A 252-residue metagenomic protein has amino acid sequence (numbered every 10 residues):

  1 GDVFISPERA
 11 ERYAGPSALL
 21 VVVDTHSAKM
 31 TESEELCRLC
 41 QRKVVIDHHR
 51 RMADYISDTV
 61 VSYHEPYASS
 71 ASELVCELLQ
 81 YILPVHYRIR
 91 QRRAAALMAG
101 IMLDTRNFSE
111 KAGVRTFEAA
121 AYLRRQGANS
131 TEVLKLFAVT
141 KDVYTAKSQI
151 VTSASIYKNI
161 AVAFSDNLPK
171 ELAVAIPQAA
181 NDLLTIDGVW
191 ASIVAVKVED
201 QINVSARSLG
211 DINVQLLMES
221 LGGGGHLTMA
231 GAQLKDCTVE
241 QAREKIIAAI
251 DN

Functional and structural regions predicted by a protein language model:
G1, E11, P16-S17, M98 (+1 more regions): Hydrophobic helix-and-loop "lid/oligomerization" segment in the mid-to-C-terminal part of catalytic domains
G1, R38-C40, I56-T59, L221: Short, structured coil segments at secondary-structure junctions
G1-E35: N-terminal small/polar loop signature for handling phosphorylated ligands or for N-terminal nucleophile
A10, T25-A28, H49-R51, N167-L168 (+1 more regions): Short glycine-rich anion-binding loops that position phosphate/pyrophosphate groups of nucleotides and phosphorylated
L19-V21, R42-I46, V61-H64, A161 (+1 more regions): Hydrophobic/aromatic beta-strand patches that form the interior of the parallel beta-sheet core in alpha/beta enzyme
V22-T25, S33-R51: A short, gly/pro- and small-residue-rich
Q41, E73-Q91, A195-G210: A short, flexible low-complexity segment enriched in Lys/Arg and Gly/Pro that occurs in N-terminal basic tails
H48-A119: Short alpha-helices
